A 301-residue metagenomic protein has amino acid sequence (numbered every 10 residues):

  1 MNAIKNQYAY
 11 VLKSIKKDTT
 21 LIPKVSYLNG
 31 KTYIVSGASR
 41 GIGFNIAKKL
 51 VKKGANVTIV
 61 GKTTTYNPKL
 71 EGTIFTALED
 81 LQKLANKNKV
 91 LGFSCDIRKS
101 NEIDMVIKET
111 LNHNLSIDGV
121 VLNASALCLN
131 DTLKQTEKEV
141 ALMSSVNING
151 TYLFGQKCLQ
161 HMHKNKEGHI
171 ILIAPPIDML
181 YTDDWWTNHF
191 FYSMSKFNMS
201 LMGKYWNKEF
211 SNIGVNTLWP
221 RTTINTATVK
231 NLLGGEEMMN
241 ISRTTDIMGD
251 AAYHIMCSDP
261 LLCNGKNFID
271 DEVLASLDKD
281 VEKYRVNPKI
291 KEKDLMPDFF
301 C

Functional and structural regions predicted by a protein language model:
N6-S14, T217-L218, G235-C301: C-terminal helical subdomain
K31, S116-D118, M162-P176, S211-I213 (+1 more regions): Active-site loop of short-chain dehydrogenase/reductase
T32, S39-R40: Conserved glycine-rich cofactor-binding loop
K53-T76: Conserved glycine-rich Rossmann-like NAD(P)H-binding loop of the short-chain dehydrogenase/reductase
E71, D104, L127-A141, D183-D184 (+1 more regions): Conserved mid-core segment of classical short-chain dehydrogenase/reductases
S116, S200-G203, N207-P220, L261-F268: Conserved Rossmann-fold SDR core element
D118, A126, L133-L153, E167 (+3 more regions): Catalytic Tyr-X3-Lys loop
H169-S211, R221-T223: Catalytic loop of short-chain dehydrogenase/reductase
